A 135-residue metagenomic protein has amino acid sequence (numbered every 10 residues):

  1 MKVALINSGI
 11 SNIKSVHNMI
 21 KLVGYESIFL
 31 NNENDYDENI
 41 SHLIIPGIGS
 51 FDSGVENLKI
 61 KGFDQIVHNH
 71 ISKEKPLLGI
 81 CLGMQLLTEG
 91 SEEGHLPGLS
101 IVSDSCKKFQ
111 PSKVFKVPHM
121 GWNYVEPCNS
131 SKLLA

Functional and structural regions predicted by a protein language model:
M1-A4: Extreme N-terminal starter segment of soluble prokaryotic enzymes
N7-S8, N12-S15: Amphipathic alpha-helical repeat scaffolds
G9, E33, S105: Residues in the short beta-alpha loop(s) of Rossmann-like NAD(P)-binding domains
K21-D35: A short, well-structured beta->alpha microelement
D37-I45: Short acidic/histidine-rich motifs immediately flanking catalytic phosphotransfer sites in two-component signaling
G49-N123: Cysteine-nucleophile active-site neighborhood
W122-A135: Catalytic beta-strand/loop cores that center a nucleophilic Ser/Cys/Thr and support acyl-enzyme chemistry
